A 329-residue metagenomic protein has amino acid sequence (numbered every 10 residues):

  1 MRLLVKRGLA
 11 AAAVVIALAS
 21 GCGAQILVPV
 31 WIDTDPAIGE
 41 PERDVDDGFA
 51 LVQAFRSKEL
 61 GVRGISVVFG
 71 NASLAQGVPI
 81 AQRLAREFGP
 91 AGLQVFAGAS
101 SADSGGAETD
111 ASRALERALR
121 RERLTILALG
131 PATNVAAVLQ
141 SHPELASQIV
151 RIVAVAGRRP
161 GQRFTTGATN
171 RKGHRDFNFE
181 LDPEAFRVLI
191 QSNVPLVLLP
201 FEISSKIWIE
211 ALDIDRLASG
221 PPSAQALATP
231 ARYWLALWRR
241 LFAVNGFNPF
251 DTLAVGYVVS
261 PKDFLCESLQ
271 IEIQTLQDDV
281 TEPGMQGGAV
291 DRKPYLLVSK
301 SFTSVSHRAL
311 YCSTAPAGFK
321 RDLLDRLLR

Functional and structural regions predicted by a protein language model:
M1-L4: N-terminal secretory signal peptides that target proteins for export/translocation
G8-A19: Bacterial N-terminal signal peptides
A10, G77, A111, G130 (+3 more regions): Alpha-helical structural motif
I16-A17, V45, P261: Alpha-helical transmembrane segments and their juxtamembrane interfaces
Q25-G64, F69-P79, P90-G92, D103-S204 (+1 more regions): Active-site histidine-anchored catalytic micro-motif
I26-P29, A50-S57, G61, F177-E180 (+2 more regions): Conformational coupling and interaction surfaces
L27-V28, S73-L119, T125, D278 (+3 more regions): Metal-dependent C-N hydrolase catalytic cores
